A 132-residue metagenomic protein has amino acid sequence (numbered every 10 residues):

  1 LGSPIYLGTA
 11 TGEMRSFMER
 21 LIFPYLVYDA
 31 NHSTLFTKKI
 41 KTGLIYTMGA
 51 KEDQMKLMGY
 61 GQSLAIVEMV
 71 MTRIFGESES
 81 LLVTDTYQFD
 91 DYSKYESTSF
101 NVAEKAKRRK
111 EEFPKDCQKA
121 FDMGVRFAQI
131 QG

Functional and structural regions predicted by a protein language model:
L1-V70: Helix-loop-strand module that forms the ligand-binding subsite of alpha/beta enzymes
V67-G132: Glycine-rich phosphate/pyrophosphate-binding loop and the adjoining helix
